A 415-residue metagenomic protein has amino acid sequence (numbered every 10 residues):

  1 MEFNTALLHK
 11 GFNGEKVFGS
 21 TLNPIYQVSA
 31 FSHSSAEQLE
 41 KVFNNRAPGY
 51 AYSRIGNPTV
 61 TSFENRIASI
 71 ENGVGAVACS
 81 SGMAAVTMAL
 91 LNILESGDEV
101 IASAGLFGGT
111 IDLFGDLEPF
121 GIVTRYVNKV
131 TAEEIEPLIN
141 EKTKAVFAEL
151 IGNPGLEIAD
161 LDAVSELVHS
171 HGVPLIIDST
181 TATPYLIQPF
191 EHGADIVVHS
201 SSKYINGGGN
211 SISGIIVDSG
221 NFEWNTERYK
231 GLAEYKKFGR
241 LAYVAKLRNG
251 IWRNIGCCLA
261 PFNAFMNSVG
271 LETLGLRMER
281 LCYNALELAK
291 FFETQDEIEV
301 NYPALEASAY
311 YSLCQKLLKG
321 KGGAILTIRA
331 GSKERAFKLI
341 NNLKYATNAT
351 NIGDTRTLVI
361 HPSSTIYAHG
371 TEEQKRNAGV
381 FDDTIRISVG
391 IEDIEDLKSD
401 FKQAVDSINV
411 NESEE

Functional and structural regions predicted by a protein language model:
M1-A47, E414-E415: N-terminal glycine-rich, Lys/His-bearing helix-loop that initiates the first secondary-structure elements of many
E2-N4, K10, P58, G353-D354 (+1 more regions): Positively charged, small/polar-rich N-terminal and surface patches that mediate targeting and assembly and bind
L7-K16, A76-Q295, N301: Conserved PLP-enzyme active-site core in the AAT-like
A30, D218-F222, A330-E334: Short loop segments at secondary-structure junctions
A30, S35-A84, G109-D116: Conserved N-terminal alpha-helix of the aminotransferase class I/II PLP-enzyme fold
E40-R46, L343, F401-A404: Short Gly/aromatic-enriched secondary-structure transition segments
V74, G115-D116, T124, P137 (+4 more regions): PLP-dependent enzyme catalytic core of the Aspartate aminotransferase-like
E293, E299-I385, V389: Conserved C-terminal alpha-helix-loop-beta "cap" of PLP-dependent enzymes that closes/shapes the active-site mouth
